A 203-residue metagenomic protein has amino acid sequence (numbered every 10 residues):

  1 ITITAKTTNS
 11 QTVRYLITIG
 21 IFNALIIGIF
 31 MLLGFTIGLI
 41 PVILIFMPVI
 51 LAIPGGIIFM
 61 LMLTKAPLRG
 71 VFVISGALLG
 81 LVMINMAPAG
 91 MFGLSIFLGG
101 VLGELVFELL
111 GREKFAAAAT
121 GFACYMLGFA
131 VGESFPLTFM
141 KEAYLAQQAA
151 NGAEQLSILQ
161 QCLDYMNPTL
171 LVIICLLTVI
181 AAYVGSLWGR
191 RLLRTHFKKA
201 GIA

Functional and structural regions predicted by a protein language model:
T2-T7, V13, L193-A203: Short, charged juxtamembrane terminal tails flanking transmembrane helices
T4-I74: Hydrophobic transmembrane alpha-helices
V13-F22, M47, L51, G70-S75 (+5 more regions): Alpha-helical transmembrane segments of integral membrane proteins
N23-M31, L78-M86, C124-S134: Aromatic-anchored segments of alpha-helical transmembrane domains
G28, I96-E133, S186: Short helix-perturbing small/polar motifs within transmembrane alpha-helices
L33-I37, P41, A66, G70 (+5 more regions): Membrane-interfacial segments
G34, G38-L39, I43, L79-F107: Interfacial aromatic-anchored transmembrane helix boundaries in multi-pass membrane proteins
L44, G121-R194: Membrane-embedded alpha-helical hairpins and interfacial helices in multi-pass inner-membrane proteins
